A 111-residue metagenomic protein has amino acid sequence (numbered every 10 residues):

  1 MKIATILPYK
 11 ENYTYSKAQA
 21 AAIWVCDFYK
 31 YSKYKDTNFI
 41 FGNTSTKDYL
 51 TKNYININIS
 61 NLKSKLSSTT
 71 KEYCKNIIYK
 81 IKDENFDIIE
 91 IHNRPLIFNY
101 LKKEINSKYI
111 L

Functional and structural regions predicted by a protein language model:
M1-I3: Extreme N-terminal starter segment of soluble prokaryotic enzymes
T5, F39-I40, L111: Structural beta-sheet core signal
Y9-Y15, D27-T69: N-terminal strand-loop element at the rim of the active site of nucleotide-sugar-dependent glycosyltransferases
N12, I97-F98: Short glycine-rich, flexible loops that bind phosphorylated cofactors or substrates
A18-C26: Short amphipathic alpha-helical segment that frequently serves as the phosphate-/nucleotide-binding helix
L50-I88, N99-K102: Active-site donor-binding segments of glycosyltransferases and PAPS-dependent sulfotransferases
I91-L96: Short His-centered aromatic/hydrophobic patch
I105-Y109: A short helix->loop->beta-strand "cap" motif at the edges of active sites that frequently abuts
